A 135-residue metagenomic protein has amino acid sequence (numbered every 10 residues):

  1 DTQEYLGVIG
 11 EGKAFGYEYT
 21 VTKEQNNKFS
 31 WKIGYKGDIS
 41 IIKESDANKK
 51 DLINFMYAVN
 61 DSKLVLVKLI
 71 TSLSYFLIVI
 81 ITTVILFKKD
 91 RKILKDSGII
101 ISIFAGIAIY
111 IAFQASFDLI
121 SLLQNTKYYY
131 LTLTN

Functional and structural regions predicted by a protein language model:
D1-L6, I70-S74: Charged, low-complexity, helix/coiled-coil-prone segments
T2-K63: Long, solvent-exposed extracytoplasmic domains/loops
I9, V21-K23, V79, Q114 (+1 more regions): Generic alpha-helical secondary structure signal
K50-A58, F117-N135: Interfacial non-cytosolic loop connecting adjacent transmembrane helices
D61-T83: Transmembrane alpha-helical segments and their cytosolic interface motifs in multi-pass membrane proteins
L77-Y128: Juxtamembrane interface at the cytosolic side of transmembrane helices
